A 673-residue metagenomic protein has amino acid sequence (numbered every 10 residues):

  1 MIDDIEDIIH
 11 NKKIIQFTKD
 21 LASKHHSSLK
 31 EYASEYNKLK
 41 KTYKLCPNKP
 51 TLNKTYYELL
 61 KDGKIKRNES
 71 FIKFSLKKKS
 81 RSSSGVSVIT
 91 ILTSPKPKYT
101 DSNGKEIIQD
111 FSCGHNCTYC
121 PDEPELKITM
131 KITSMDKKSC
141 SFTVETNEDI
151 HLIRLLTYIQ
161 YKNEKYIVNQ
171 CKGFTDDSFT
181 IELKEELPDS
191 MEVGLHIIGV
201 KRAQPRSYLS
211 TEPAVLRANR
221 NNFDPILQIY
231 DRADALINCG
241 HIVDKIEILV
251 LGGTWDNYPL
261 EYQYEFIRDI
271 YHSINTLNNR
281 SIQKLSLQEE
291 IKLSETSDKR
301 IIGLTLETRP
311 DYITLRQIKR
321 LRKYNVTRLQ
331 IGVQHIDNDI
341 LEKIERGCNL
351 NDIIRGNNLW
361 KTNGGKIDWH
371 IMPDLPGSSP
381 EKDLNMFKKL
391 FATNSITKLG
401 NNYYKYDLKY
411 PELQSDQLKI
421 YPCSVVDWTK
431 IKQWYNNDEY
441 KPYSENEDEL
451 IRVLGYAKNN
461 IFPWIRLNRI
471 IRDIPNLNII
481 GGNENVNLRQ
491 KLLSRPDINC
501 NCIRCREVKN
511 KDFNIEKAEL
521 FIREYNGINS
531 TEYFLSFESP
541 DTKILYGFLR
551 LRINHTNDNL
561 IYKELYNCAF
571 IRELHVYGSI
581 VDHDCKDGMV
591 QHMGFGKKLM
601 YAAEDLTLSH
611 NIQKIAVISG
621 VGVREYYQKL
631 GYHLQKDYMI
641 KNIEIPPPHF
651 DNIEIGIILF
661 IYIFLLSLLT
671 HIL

Functional and structural regions predicted by a protein language model:
M1-K138, H151-N163, G194-V215, N219-I226 (+6 more regions): Flexible, acidic/Gly-rich N-terminal and inter-domain linker regions that tether and position cofactor-handling modules
I128-S190: Autoprocessing Asn-cyclization modules and mimics
Q204-Q228, I248, G252-D368, M372-D448 (+1 more regions): Conserved non-cysteine loop/helix-boundary elements of the Radical SAM core domain that shape
R466-A569, H575-Y577, V581-H583, H610: Non-catalytic substrate-recognition and accessory regions of acyl/acetyltransferase enzymes
D587-L606: Conserved acetyl-CoA-binding loop-helix of GNAT-fold acetyltransferases
D605-S619: Conserved GNAT acetyl-CoA-binding A-motif
S619-Y638: Conserved active-site alpha-helix within GNAT-family acetyltransferase domains
D651-L673: Terminal signal-anchor or tail-anchor transmembrane helices that tether membrane-associated enzymes to cellular
